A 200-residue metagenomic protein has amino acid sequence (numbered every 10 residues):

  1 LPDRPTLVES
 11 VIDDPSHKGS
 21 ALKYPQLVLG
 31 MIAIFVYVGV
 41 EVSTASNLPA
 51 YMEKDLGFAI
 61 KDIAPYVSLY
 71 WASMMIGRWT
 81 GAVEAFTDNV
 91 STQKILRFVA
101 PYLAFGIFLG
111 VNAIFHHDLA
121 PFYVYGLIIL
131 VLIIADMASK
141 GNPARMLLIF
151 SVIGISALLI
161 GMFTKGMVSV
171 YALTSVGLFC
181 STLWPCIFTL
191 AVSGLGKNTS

Functional and structural regions predicted by a protein language model:
L1-S10, A135-D136: C-terminal membrane-cytosol helix-exit motif in multi-pass small-molecule transporters
G19-A82, L109-H117: Extracytoplasmic gate region of multi-pass secondary transporters
F35-V36, V124-L132, S156, V168-L183: Hydrophobic core of transmembrane alpha-helices in multi-pass small-molecule transporters, especially MFS/SLC-type
F58-V67, K94, F98, P121 (+2 more regions): Juxtamembrane helix-start elements in MFS-like secondary transporters
G77-K94, V111-D118, I133-P143: Helix-to-loop junctions at the C-terminal end of transmembrane segments in multipass secondary transporters
K94-G106, M146-L159: Structural signature of the two symmetry-related core transmembrane helices
I114-F122, N142, M162-A172: Helix-loop junctions at membrane interfaces in 12-TM secondary transporters
S181-K197: Intracellular juxtamembrane helix-capping segments at the cytosolic ends of symmetry-related transmembrane helices
